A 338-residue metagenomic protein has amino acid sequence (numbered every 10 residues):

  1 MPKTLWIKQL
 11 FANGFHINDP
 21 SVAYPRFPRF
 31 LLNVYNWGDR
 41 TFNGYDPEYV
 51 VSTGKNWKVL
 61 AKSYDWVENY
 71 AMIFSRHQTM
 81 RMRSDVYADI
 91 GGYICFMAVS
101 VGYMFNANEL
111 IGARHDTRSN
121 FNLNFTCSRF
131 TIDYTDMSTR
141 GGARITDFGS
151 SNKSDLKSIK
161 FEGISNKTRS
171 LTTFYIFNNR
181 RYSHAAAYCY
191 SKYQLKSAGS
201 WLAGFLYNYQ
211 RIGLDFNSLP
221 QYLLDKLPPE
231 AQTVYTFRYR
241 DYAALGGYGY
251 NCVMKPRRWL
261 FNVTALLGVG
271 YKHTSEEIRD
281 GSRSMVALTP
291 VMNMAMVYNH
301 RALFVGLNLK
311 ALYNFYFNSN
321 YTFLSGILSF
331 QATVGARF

Functional and structural regions predicted by a protein language model:
M1, N122-F237, K310: Outer-membrane pore/translocation modules
T53-V59, A88, M97-V99, S128-F130 (+6 more regions): Outer-envelope beta-barrel architecture signal
V59-A61, G92, V101-Y103, L123 (+7 more regions): Membrane-embedded beta-strand positions of outer-membrane beta-barrel proteins
S63-N69, F96-S100, F105-E109, C127-R129 (+8 more regions): Transmembrane beta-strands of outer-membrane beta-barrel pores
V67-D89, S100-R114: Surface-exposed strand-loop-strand hairpins of Gram-negative outer-membrane beta-barrel proteins
M80-S84, I111-H115, K160-S165, Y235-R240 (+2 more regions): Replace "Gram-negative outer membrane beta-barrel proteins" with "bacterial and organellar outer membrane beta-barrel
S170-T173, G326-F338: Outer-membrane beta-barrel "beta-signal"
Q210-N293, V297-A302, N314: Outer-membrane beta-barrel transmembrane domain signature
